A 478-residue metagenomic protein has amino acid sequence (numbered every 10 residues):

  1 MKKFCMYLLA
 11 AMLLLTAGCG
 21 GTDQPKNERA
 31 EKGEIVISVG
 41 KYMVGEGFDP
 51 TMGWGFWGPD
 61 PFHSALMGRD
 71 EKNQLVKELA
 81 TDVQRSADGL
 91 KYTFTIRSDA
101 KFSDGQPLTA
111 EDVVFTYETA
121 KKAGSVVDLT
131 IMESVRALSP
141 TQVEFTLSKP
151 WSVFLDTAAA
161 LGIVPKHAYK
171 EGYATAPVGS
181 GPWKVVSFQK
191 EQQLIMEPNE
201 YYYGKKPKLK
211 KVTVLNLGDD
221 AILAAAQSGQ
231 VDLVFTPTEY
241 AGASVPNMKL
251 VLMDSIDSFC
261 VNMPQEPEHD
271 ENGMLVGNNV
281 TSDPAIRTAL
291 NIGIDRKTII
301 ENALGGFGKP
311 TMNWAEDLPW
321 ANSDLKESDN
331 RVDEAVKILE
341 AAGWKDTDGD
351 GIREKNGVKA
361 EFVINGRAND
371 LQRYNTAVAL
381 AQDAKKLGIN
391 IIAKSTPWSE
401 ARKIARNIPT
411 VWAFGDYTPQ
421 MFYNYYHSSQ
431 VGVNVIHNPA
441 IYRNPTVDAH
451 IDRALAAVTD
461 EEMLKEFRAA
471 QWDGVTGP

Functional and structural regions predicted by a protein language model:
M1-E34, Q74, D82, V332-E340 (+2 more regions): Short, low-complexity disordered leader/linker segments with a strong preference for bacterial N-terminal type II
C19-G20, E71, R97-V127, S134-V135 (+3 more regions): Extracytoplasmic/periplasmic ligand-capture domains
K32, P61, E78-A80, G89-K91 (+7 more regions): Extracytoplasmic
V36, V76, K91-T93, Q142-E144 (+1 more regions): General beta-strand recognition
S38-A87, E118, V178: N-terminal lobe/hinge region of extracytoplasmic solute-binding protein
Q84-K91, V127-A168: Surface-exposed binding/hinge segments that line and control ligand-binding clefts or catalytic entry sites
T95-A100, L147-K149: A structural micro-motif recognizing beta-strand termini and the immediately following turn/loop segments
G306-K309: Short, solvent-exposed turn/loop segments enriched in Gly/Ser/Thr/Pro and often Arg
